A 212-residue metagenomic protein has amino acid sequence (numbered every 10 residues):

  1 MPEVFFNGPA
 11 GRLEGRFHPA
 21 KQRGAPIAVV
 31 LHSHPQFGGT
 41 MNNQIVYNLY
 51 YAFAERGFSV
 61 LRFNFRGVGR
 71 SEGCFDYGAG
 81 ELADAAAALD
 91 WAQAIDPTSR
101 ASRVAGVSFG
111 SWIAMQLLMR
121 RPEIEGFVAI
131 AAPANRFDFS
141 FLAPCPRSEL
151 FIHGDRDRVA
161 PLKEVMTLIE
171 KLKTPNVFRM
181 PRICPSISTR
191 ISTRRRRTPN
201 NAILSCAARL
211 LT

Functional and structural regions predicted by a protein language model:
M1-R23: N-terminal cap/lid segment of alpha/beta-hydrolase-fold proteins
K21-F58, R62: Short, surface-exposed "cap/lid" segments of acyl-processing enzymes
F75-D96: Alpha/beta-hydrolase active-site loop
D96-V107: Alpha/beta-hydrolase fold nucleophile elbow
G106-A114: Gly/Ala-rich beta-loop-alpha elbow adjacent to hydrolase catalytic centers
C145, E149-H153, D157: Short beta-strand/loop motif that positions the catalytic acidic residue of the alpha/beta-hydrolase fold
D155-A160, C184: Acidic catalytic loop of the alpha/beta-hydrolase fold
M180-R194: Catalytic histidine-centered segment of alpha/beta-hydrolase-like enzymes
